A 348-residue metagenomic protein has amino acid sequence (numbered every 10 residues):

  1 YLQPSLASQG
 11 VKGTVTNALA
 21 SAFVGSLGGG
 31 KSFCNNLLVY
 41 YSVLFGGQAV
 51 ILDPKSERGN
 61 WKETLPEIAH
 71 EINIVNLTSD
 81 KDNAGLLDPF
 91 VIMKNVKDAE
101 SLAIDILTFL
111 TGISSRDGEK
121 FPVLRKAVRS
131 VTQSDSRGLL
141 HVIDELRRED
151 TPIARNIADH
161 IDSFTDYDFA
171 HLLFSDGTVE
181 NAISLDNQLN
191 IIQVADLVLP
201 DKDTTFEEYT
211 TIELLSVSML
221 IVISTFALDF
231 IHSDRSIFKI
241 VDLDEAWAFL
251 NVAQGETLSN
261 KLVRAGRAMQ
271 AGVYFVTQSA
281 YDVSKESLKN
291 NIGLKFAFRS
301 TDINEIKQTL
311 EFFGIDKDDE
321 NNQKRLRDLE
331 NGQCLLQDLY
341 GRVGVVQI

Functional and structural regions predicted by a protein language model:
Y1, A22, V50-I51, N76 (+6 more regions): Structured core elements
Y1, S56, E63-I68, S79-R264 (+3 more regions): P-loop NTPase motor domains
L6-V39, L52-S56, D80, K202-N322: Conserved P-loop NTPase motor cores
S8-G10, V131-Q133, R342-G344: Short, charged/polar, Gly/Pro-enriched secondary-structure boundary elements
G28-V91: Walker A/P-loop NTP-binding active-site region of P-loop NTPases, recognizing the glycine-rich GxxxxGKT/S
L38, N60-T64, L102, I106 (+4 more regions): Alpha-helical scaffold elements adjacent to nucleotide-binding pockets in ATP/GTP-utilizing enzyme cores
F45-G47, I72, M269-A271, N290-L294 (+1 more regions): Short glycine-/polar-rich loops that comprise or flank the Walker A/P-loop and associated switch/sensor motifs
N290-R299, E305, N321-I348: Charged, low-complexity C-terminal accessory regions
